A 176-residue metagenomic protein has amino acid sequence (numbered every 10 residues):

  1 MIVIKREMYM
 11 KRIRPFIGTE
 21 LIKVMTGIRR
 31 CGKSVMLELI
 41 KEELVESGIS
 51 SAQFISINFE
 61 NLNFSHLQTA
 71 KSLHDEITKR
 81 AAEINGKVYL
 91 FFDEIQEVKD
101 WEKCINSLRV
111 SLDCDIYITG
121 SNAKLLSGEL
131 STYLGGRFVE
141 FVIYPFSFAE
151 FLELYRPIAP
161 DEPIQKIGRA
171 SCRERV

Functional and structural regions predicted by a protein language model:
V3-G18: Pre-Walker A adenine-sensing motif
M25: Hydrophobic anchor at the beta1->P-loop junction of P-loop NTPases
K33: Conserved lysine of the Walker
M36, I40: Hydrophobic positions on the alpha1 helix immediately C-terminal to the Walker A/P-loop
I55-V88: Short glycine-rich substrate-engagement loop in P-loop NTPases that contacts/grips substrate
A82-W101: Conserved P-loop NTPase "ATPase switch" module shared by AAA+ and STAND
D115-S121, V142, F151: Structural recognition of the conserved hydrophobic beta-strand(s) that form the central parallel beta-sheet of P-loop
G128-R175: Interdomain motor-coupling "hinge/lid" segment immediately C-terminal to the ATP-binding subdomain of NTP-driven enzymes
